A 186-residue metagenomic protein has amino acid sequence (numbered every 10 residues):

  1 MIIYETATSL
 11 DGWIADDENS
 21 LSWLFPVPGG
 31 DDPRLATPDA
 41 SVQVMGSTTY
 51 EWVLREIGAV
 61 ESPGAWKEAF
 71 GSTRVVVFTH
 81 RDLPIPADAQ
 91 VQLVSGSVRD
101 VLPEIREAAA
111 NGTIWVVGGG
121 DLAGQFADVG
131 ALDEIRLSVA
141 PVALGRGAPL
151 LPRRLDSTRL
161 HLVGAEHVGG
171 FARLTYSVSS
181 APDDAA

Functional and structural regions predicted by a protein language model:
M1-A186: Enzymes that bind and transform nitrogen-containing heteroaromatic metabolites
